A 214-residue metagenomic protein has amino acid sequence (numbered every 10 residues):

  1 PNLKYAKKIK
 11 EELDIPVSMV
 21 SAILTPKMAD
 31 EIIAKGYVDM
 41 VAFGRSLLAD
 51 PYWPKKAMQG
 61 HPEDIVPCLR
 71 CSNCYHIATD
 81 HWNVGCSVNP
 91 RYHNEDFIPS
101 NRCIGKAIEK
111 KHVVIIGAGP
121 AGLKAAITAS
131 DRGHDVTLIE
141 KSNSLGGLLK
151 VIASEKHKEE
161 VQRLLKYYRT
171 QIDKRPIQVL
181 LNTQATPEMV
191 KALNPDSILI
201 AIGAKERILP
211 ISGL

Functional and structural regions predicted by a protein language model:
P1-I116, P120, K124-V136, S144 (+2 more regions): Flavin-dependent oxidoreductase catalytic cores
N2, A42, K156-R163, L180 (+1 more regions): Short, structured secondary-structure boundary patches
S18, T137, Q178-N182: General small-molecule cofactor/ligand-binding pocket signal
P51, K55-K56, I65, H76 (+6 more regions): Residues in flexible loops and secondary-structure boundaries
S72-N73, A78, R175-L214: FAD-binding core/adjacent interface of flavoenzyme oxidoreductases
G147-L193: N-terminal Rossmann-like dinucleotide/flavin-binding domain of flavoprotein oxidoreductases that bind FAD/FMN
